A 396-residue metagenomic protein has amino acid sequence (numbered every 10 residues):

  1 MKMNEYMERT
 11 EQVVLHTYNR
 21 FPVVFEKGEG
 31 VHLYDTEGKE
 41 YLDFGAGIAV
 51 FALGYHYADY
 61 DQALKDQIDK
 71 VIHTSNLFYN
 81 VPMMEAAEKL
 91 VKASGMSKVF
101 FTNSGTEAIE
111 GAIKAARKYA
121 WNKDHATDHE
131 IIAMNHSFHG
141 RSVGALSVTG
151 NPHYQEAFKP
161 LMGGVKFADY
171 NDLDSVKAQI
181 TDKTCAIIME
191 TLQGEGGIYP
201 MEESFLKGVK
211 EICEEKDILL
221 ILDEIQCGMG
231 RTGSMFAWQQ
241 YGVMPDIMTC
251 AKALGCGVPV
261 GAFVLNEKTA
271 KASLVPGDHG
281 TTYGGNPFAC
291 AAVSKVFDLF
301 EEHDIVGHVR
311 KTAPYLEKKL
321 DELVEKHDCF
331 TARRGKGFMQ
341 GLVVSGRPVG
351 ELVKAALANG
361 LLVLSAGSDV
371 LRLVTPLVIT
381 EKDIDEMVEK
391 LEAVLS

Functional and structural regions predicted by a protein language model:
M1-S396: Conserved N-terminal phosphate-binding loop of PLP-dependent enzymes in the Aspartate aminotransferase
